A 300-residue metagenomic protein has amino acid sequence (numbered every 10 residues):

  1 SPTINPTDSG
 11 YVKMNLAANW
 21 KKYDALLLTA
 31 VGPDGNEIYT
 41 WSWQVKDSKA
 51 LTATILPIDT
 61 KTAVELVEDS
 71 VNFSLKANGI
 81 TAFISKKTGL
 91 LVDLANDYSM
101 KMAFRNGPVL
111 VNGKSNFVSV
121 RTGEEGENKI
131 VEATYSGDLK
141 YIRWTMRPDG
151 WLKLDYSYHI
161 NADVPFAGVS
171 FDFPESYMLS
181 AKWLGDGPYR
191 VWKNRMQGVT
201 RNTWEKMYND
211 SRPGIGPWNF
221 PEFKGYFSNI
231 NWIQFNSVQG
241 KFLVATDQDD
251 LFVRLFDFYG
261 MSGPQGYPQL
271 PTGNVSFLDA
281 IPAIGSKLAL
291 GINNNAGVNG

Functional and structural regions predicted by a protein language model:
S1-F83: Carbohydrate-binding surfaces of carbohydrate-active enzymes
N19, A50-G300: Beta-strand/loop-rich accessory regions of lumenal/periplasmic or secreted enzymes, predominantly carbohydrate-active
